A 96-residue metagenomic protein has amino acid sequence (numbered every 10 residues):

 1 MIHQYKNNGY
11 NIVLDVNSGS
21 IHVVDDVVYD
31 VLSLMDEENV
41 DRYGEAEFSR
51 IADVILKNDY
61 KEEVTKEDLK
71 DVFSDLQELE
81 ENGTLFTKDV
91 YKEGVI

Functional and structural regions predicted by a protein language model:
M1-N39: Acidic, low-complexity/disordered tracts enriched in E/D and polar residues
V24-I96: Long, charge-rich, low-complexity alpha-helical segments
